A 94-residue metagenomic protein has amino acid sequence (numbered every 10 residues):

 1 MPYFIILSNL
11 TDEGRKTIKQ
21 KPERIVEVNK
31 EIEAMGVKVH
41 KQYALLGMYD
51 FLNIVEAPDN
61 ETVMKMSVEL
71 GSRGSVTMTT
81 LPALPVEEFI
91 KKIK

Functional and structural regions predicted by a protein language model:
M1-K94: A compositional/biophysical signature of low hydrophobicity enriched in polar/charged and small residues
